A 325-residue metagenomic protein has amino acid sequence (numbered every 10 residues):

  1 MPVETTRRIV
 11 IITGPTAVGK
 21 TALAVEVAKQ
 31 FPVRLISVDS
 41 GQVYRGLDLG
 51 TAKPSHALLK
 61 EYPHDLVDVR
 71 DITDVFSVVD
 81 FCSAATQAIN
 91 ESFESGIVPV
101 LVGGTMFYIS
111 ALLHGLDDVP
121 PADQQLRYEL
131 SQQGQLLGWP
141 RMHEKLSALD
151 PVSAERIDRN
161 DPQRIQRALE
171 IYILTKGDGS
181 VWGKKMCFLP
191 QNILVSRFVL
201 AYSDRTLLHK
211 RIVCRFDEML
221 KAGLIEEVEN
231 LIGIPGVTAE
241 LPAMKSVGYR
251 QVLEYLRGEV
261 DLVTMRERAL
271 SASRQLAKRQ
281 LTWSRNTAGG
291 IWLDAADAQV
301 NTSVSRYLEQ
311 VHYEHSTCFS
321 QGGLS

Functional and structural regions predicted by a protein language model:
M1-S325: Phosphate/pyrophosphate-binding catalytic cores of soluble transferases and nucleic-acid-acting enzymes
